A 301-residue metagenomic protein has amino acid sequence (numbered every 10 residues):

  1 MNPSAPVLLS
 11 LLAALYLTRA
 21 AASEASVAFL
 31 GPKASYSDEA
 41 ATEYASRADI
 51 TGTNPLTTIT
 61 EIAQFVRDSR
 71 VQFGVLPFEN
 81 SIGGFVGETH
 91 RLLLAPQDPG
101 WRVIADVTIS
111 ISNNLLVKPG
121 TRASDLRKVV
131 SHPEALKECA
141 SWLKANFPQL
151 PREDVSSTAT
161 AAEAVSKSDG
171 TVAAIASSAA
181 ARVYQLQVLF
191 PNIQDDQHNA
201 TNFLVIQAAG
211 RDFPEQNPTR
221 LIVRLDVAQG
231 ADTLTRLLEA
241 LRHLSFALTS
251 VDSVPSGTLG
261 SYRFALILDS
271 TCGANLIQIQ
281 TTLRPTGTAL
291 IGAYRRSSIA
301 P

Functional and structural regions predicted by a protein language model:
M1-S10: Classical eukaryotic N-terminal signal peptides for Sec-dependent ER targeting/secretion, especially the positively
L12, Y16-L17, A21-P301: Domain-level signature for soluble enzymes in the chorismate/prephenate branch of the shikimate pathway
